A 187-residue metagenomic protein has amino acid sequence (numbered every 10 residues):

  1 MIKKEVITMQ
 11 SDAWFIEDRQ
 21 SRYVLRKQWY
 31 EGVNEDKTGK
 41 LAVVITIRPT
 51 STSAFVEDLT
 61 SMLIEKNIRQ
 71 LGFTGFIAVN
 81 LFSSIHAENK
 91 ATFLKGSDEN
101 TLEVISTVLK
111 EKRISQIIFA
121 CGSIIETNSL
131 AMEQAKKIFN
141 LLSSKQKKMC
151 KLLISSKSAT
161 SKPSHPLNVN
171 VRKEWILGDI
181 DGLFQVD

Functional and structural regions predicted by a protein language model:
M1-D58, D187: Active-site and ligand/interface coordination hotspots across diverse enzymes and nucleic-acid-associated assemblies
L25-D36, V56-F73, I105-L109: Short amphipathic alpha-helices and their capping/turn segments at secondary-structure boundaries
L41, T74-G75, Q116: Residues at the starts of beta-strands that form the adenosine-phosphate
I45-T46, V79, A120: Short hydrophobic segments within beta-strands
R48, F82, I124: Catalytic metal-binding/acid-base residues of hydrolase active sites
T74-K90: Short connector loops at secondary-structure junctions
H86, A91-D187: Glycine/proline-rich loop-helix segments at beta-alpha junctions forming the active-site rim of enzyme cores
